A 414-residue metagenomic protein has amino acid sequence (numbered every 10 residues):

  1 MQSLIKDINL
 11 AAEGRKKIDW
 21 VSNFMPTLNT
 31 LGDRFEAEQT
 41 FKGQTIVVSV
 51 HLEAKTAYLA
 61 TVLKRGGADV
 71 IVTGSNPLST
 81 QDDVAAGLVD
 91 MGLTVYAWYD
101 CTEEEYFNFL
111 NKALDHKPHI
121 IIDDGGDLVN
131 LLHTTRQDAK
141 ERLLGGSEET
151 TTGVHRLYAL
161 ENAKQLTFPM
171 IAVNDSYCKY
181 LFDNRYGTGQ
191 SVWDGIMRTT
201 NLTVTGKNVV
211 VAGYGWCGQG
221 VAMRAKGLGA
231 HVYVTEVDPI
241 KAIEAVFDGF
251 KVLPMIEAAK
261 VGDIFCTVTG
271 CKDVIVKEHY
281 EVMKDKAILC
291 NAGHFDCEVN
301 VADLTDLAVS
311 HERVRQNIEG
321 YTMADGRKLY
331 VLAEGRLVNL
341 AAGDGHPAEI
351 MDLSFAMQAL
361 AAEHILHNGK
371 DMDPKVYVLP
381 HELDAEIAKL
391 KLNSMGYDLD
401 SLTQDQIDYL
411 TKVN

Functional and structural regions predicted by a protein language model:
M1-F41, V72-T80, A85-K207: Glycine/serine-rich phosphate-binding loop and adjoining beta1-alpha1 elements at the start of nucleotide-handling
I5-L10, K16, N29, K42-Q44 (+7 more regions): Ligand-binding pocket scaffold of soluble enzyme catalytic domains
A12-M25, F41-T45, E53, F168-G206 (+1 more regions): Adenosine-phosphate binding glycine-rich loop
T30-D33, K64, D115-K117, V129-N130 (+3 more regions): Rossmann-fold NAD(P) dinucleotide-binding segment
V50-A68, D183, G187-V261, T267-K272 (+1 more regions): Glycine-rich phosphate/diphosphate-binding loop of Rossmann-like nucleotide-binding domains
G67-A68, L93, A139-R142, L166 (+3 more regions): A short helix->loop->beta-strand "cap" motif at the edges of active sites that frequently abuts
G74, I121-D124, Q137-T152, C271 (+3 more regions): ADP-ribose/adenylate-binding Rossmann-like module
